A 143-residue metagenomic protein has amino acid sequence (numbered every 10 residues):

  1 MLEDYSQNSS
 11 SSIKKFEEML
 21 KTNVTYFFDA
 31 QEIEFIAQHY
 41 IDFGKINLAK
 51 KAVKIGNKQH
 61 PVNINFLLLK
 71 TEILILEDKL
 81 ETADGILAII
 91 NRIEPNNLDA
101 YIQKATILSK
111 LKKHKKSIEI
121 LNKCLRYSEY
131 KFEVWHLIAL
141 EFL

Functional and structural regions predicted by a protein language model:
A30, I64-N65, L98-D99, K131-E133: Helix-start (N-cap) detector for alpha-helical repeat units in TPR-like alpha-solenoids, especially tetratricopeptide
A52, G85-I86, I120: Alpha-helical solenoid repeat scaffolds, predominantly canonical TPR units
G56, I89-I90, K123-C124: Canonical positions in the second alpha-helix
